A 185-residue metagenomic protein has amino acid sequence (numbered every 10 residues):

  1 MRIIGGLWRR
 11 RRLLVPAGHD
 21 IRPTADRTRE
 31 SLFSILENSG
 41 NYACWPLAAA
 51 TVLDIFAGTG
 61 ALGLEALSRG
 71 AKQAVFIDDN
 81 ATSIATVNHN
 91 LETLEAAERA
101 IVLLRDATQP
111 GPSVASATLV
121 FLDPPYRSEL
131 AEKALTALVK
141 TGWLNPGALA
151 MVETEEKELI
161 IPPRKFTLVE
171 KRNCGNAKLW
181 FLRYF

Functional and structural regions predicted by a protein language model:
M1-F185: Class I S-adenosyl-L-methionine-dependent methyltransferase catalytic core
